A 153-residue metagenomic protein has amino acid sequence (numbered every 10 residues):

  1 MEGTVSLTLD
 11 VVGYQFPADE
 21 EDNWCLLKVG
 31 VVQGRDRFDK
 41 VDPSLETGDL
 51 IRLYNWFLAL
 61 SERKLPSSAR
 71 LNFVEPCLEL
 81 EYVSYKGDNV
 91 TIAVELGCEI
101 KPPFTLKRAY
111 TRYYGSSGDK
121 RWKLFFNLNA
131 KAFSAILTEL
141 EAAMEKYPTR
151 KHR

Functional and structural regions predicted by a protein language model:
M1-G3, V32-G34, V74: Short strand-coil-strand connectors
E2-P17: N-terminal intrinsically disordered, cationic/polar leader segments that include organellar targeting peptides
V5, D19-L27, N72-T111: Intrinsic, low-complexity N-terminal interaction/targeting segments
G13-Q15, V31-R35, T47, S84 (+1 more regions): Beta-strand elements of well-folded, non-transmembrane domains
D19-D22, D39-D49, R121-S134: Short, low-complexity cationic-aromatic patches
N23-S67: Short, well-structured hydrophobic secondary-structure segments
A59-L80, K146-R153: Short glycine-rich, low-complexity/disordered patches
E99-R153: Mixed-charge, glycine-accented linear interaction segment located at domain edges/termini
